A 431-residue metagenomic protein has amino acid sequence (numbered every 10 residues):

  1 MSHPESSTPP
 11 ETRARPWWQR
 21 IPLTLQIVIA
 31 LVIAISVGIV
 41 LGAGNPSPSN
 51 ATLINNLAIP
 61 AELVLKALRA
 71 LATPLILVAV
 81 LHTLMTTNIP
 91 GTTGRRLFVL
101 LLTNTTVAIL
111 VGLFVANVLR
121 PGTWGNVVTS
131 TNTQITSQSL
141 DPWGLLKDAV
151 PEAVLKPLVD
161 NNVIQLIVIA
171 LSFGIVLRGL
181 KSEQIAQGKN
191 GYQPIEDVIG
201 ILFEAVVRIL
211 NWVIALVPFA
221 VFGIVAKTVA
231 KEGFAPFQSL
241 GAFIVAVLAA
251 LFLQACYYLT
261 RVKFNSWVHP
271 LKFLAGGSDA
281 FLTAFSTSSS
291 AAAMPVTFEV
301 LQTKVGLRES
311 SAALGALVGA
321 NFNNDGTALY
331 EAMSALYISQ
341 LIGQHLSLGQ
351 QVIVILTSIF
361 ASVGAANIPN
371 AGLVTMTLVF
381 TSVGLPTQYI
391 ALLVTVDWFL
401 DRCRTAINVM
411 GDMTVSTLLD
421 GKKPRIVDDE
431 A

Functional and structural regions predicted by a protein language model:
M1-R20: Short, Lys/Arg-rich, polar N-terminal cytosolic tail immediately upstream of the first transmembrane signal-anchor
W18-R20, T24, V28, I35-I39 (+2 more regions): Signature of multi-pass transmembrane helix bundles
S49-N56, F234-A242, S266-A275, Q344-I353 (+1 more regions): Membrane-water interface of transmembrane alpha-helices in multipass transporters/channels
A67, L102-T106, L110, L248 (+6 more regions): Hydrophobic transmembrane alpha-helical segments of multi-pass transport and channel proteins
A72, V217-A220, S289-T297, S311 (+3 more regions): Transmembrane helix boundary and interhelical junction motifs in multipass membrane proteins
L97-A108, G241-Y257, G276-T283, Q351-A365 (+2 more regions): Small-residue-enriched core segments of transmembrane alpha-helices in multipass membrane transport and channel
A280-S362, I426-A431: Helix-loop-helix junctions within the multi-pass membrane cores of secondary transporters/permeases
A332-A431: Transmembrane alpha-helical segments and their short flanking loops that form helix-hairpins/helix-helix interfaces
